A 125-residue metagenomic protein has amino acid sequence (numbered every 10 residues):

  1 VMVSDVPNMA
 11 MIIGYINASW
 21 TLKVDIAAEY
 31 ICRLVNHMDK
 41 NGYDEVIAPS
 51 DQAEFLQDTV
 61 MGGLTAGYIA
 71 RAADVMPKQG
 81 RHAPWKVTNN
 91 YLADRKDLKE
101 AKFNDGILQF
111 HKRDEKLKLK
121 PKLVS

Functional and structural regions predicted by a protein language model:
D5, A10-V124: C-terminal, flexible cofactor-proximal segment of oxidoreductases
